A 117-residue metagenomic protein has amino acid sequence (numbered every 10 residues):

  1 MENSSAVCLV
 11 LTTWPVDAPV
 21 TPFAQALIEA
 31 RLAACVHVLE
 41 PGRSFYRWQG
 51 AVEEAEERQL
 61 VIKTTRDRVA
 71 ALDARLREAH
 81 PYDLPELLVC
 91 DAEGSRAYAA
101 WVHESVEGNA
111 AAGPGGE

Functional and structural regions predicted by a protein language model:
M1-E117: Positively charged, small/polar-rich N-terminal and surface patches that mediate targeting and assembly and bind
